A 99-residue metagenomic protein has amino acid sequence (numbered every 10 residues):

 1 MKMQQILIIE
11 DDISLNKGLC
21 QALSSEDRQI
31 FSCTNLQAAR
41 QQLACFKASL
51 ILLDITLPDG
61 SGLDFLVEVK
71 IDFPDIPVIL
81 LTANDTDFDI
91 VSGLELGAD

Functional and structural regions predicted by a protein language model:
M1-D99: N-terminal/domain-start alpha-helical segments
